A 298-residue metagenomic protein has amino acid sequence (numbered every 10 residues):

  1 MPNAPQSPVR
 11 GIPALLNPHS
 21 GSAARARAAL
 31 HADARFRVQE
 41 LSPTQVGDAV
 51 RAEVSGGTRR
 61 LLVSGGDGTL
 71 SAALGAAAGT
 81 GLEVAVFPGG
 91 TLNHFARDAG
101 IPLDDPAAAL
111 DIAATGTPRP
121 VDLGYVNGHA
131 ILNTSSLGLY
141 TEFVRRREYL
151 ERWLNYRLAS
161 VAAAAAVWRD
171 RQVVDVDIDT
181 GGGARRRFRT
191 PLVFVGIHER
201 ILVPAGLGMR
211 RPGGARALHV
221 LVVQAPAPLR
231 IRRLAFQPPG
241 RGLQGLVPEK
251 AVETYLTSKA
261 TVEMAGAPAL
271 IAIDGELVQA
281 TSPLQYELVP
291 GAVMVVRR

Functional and structural regions predicted by a protein language model:
M1-S64, S71, G79, A107 (+1 more regions): ATP/NTP phosphate-donor binding region
P2, T180-G182, P212, V222-R298: ATP/nucleoside-binding phosphotransfer catalytic cores, i.e., glycine-rich phosphate-binding loops
V9, E151-Q172, R200, A205 (+1 more regions): Alpha-helical membrane-targeting segments
P13-L15, A23-R25, L41, A78-E83 (+1 more regions): Catalytic core of DAGKc-family lipid kinases
L16-H19, G89, V223-A225, R298: Cofactor-binding loop segments of dinucleotide-utilizing enzymes, especially the Rossmann-like FAD- and NAD(P)+-binding
S64-G66, F87-G90: Glycine-rich beta-strand-to-loop/alpha-helix junction loops that act as flexible
S136, Y140, F194-M209, L277: Glycine-rich phosphate/pyrophosphate-binding beta-alpha loops
Q172-V174, R189-P191, G214-V220, L256-S258: A generic structural signal for short beta-strands and their flanking turns/coil linkers
